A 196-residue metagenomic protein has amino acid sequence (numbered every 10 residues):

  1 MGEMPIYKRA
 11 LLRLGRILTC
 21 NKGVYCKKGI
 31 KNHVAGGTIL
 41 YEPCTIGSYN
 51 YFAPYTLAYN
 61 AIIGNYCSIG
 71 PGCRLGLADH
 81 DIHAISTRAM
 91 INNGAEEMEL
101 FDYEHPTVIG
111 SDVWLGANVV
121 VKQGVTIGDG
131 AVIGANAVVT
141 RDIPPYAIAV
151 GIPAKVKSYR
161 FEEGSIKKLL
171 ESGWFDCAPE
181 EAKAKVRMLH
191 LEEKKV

Functional and structural regions predicted by a protein language model:
M1-L40: Extended, small-residue-rich solenoid/repeat segments and analogous flexible loops that form exposed scaffolds
L14-I17, G23, R88-V121, P153-V196: C-terminal segments of enzyme domains that contribute to small-molecule binding surfaces
G15, H33-G36, L40-G47, Y51-Q123 (+1 more regions): Flexible, glycine/small-residue-enriched loop-and-beta-strand segment within the central core of proteins
D79-D81, I143, Y159-F161: Conserved catalytic-core motifs of eukaryotic protein kinase domains, centered on the activation segment
H83, R141, P145-A147, K155: Glycine-centered loop/turn positions within well-structured domains that cap or flank conserved ligand/cofactor-binding
D112, G130, A147: Catalytic-loop signature of eukaryotic-like protein kinases
N118-A131, A137-R141: Beta-rich strand-turn-strand
I133, G151: Conserved G/P- and acidic residue-centered "switch" motifs that form tight phosphate/ATP-binding loops in soluble
